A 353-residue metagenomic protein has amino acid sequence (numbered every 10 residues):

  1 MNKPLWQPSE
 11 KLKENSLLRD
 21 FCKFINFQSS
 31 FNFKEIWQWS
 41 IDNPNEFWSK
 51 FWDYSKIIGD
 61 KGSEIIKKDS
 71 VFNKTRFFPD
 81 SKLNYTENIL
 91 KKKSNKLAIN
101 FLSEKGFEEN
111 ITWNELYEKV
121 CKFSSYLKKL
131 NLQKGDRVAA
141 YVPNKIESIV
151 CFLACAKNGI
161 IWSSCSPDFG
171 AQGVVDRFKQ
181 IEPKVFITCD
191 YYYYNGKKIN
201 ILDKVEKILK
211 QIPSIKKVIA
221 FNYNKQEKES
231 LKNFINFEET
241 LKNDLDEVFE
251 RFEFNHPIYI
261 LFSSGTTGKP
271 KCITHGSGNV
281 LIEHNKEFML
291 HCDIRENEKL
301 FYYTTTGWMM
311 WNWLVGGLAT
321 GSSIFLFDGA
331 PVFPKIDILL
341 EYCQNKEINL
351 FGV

Functional and structural regions predicted by a protein language model:
I25-Q28, T86-T112, N222-E229: AMP-dependent adenylate-forming
K34-W39, T86, I99-L153, G170-V175 (+2 more regions): Conserved AMP-binding/adenylate-forming core of the ANL superfamily
I41, S49-S63, P79-N100: A short N-terminal helical cap/helix-turn-helix that marks the beginning of AMP-binding/adenylate-forming
N88-K91, K128, I146-S166, G173-V175 (+4 more regions): Hydrophobic alpha-helical segments in the ANL/AMP-binding
N95-L97, I219-A220, K232-F262, K269 (+2 more regions): Conserved pre-ATP/AMP-binding loop-to-beta segment of ANL
R137, P143-A171, I181-F186, E298-K299 (+3 more regions): A short helix-loop-beta submotif of the ANL/AMP-binding
K157-E238, G352: Structural core segment of the AMP-binding/adenylate-forming
L281-K299, W308-L350: Conserved AMP-binding/adenylation subdomain of ANL enzymes
